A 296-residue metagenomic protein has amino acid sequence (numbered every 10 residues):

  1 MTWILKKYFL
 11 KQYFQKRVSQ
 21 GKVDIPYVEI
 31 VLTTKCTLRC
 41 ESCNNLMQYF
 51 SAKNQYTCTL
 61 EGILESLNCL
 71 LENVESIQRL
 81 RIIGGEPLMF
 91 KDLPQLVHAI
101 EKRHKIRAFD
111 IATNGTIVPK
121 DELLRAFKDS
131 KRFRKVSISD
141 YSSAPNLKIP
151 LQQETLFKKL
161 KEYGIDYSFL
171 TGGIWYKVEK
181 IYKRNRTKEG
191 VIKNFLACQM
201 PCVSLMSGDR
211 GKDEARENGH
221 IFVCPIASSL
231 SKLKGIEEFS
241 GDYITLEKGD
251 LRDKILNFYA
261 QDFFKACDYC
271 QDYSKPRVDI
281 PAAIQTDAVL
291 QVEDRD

Functional and structural regions predicted by a protein language model:
T2-T113, V118-R125, D129-S130, D296: Conserved alpha-helical substructure of the radical SAM core
K6-D24, F169-K180, S229-D253: Short, charged low-complexity linear segments at domain edges
I25, L60-I63, L93, I149-Q153 (+4 more regions): A structural signal for well-ordered alpha-helical scaffolds and beta->alpha junctions
Q48, H98-I100, F127-D129, E154 (+2 more regions): Generic alpha-helical propensity signal that fires on short helical segments and nearby coil/disordered stretches
K53, L64-E65, R103-K105, R132-K135 (+4 more regions): Short, surface-exposed linear patches
E65, C69, T155-K158, E162 (+3 more regions): Charged/polar, solvent-exposed surface patches and flexible loops
F90-A227, K232: Conserved AdoMet/S-adenosylmethionine-binding subsite of the radical SAM
K183-D296: Accessory C-terminal segments flanking Radical SAM cores
